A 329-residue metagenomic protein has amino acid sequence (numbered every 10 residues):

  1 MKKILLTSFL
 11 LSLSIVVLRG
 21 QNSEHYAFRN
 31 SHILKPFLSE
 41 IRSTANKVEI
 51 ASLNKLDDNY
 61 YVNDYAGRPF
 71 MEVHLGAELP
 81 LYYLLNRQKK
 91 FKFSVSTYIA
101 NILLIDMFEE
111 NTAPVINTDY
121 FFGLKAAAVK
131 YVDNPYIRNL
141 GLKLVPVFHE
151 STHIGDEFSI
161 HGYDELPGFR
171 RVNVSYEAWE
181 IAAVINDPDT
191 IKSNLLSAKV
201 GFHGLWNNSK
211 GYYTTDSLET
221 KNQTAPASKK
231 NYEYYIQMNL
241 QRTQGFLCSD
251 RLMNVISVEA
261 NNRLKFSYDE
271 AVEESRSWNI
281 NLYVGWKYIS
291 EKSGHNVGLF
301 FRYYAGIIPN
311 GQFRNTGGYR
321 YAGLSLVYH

Functional and structural regions predicted by a protein language model:
I4-S14: Sec-dependent N-terminal signal peptides
L18-G20: Boundary at the C-terminal end of the N-terminal hydrophobic targeting segment
N22, R29, F37-L38, Y82-V95 (+4 more regions): Short loop/turn motifs that connect adjacent beta-strands in outer-membrane beta-barrel proteins
N22-K130: Transmembrane beta-barrel domains of Gram-negative outer membranes and organellar outer membranes
V48-N54, V95-N101, L142-F148, A198-W206 (+4 more regions): Transmembrane beta-barrel strands of outer-membrane/channel proteins
F70-E78, G123-K125, A178-A182, E233-N239 (+2 more regions): Membrane-embedded beta-strand positions in outer-membrane beta-barrel channels/transporters
F91-R242, Y303: Outer-membrane pore/translocation modules
N208-H329: Outer membrane beta-barrel transmembrane domains
